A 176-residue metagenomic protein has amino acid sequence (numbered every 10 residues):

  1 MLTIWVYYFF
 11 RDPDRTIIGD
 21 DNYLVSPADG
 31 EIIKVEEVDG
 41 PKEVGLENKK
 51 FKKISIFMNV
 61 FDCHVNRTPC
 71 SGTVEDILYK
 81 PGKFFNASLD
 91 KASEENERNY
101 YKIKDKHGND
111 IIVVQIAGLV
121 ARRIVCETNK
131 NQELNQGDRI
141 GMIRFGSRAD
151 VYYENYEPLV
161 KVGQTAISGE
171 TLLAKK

Functional and structural regions predicted by a protein language model:
M1-K176: Contiguous, well-folded functional domains in the mature portion of proteins
